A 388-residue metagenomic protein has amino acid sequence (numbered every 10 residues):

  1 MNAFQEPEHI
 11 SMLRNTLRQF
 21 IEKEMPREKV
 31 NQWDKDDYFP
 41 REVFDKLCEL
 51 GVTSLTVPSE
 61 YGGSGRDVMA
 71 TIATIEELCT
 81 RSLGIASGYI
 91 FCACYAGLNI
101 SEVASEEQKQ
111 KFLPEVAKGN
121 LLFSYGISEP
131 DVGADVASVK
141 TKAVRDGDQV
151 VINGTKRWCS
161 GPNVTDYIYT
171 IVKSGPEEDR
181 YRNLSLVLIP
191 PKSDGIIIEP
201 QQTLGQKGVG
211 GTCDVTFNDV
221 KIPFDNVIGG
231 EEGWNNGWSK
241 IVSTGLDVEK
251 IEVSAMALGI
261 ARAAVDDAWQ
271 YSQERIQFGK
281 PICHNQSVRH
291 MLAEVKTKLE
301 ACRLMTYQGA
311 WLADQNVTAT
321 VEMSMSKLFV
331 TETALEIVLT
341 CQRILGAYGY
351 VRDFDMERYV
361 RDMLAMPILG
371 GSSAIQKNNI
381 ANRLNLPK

Functional and structural regions predicted by a protein language model:
M1-I90, Q110-K111, E115-K118, E336 (+1 more regions): Amphipathic, small/basic residue-rich leader segments at the start of a protein or domain
N2-A3, R14, A73-T74, Y95 (+3 more regions): Glycine-rich phosphate/cofactor-binding loops in nucleotide/flavin-utilizing enzymes
N2-L13, T80, I198-E300, M366 (+1 more regions): Glycine-rich beta->alpha junctions and the first turn(s) of the following alpha-helix
E28-K35, W269, Q273-C283, K296-F329 (+1 more regions): C-terminal helix-coil-helix/basic helical segment that borders enzyme active sites and/or dimer interfaces and provides
S87-E107, G133-V136: N-terminal glycine-rich flavin-associated loop
G119-I127: A short, Trp-centered hydrophobic/proline-enriched beta-strand micro-motif
T141-V144: A structural signal for short hydrophobic beta-strand segments in well-ordered beta-sheet cores
Q149, N153-Q201: A short core secondary-structure module
